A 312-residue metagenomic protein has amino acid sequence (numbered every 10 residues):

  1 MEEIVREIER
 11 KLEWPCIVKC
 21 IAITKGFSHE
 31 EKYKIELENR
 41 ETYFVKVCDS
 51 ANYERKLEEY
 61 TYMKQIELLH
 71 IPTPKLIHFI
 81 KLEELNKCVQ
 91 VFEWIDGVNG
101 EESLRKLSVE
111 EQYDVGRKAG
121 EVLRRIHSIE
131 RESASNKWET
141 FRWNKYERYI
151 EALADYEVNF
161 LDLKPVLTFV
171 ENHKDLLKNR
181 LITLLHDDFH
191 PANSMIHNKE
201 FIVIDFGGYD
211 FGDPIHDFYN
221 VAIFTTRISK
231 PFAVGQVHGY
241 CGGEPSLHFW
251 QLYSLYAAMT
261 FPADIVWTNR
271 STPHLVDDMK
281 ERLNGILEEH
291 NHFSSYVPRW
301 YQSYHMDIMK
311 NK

Functional and structural regions predicted by a protein language model:
M1-P15, R117, S128-D187, M279-N311: An alpha-helical support segment within catalytic cores of ATP-dependent transferases
E2-V5, Y60, K230, V234: Short, surface-exposed alpha-helical segments at coil->helix boundaries
I21-K137, L161: ATP-binding pocket architecture of kinase catalytic cores
E31-E36, P165-F218, K312: Active-site acidic catalytic loop and adjacent metal/ATP-binding pocket of ATP-dependent phosphoryl transfer enzymes
M63, S108-V109, I202, Y219-V221 (+1 more regions): Glycine-rich, phosphate-binding/catalytic loops in enzymes
H70, I80, V98-N99, I126-R131 (+5 more regions): A general structural signal marking secondary-structure boundaries and capping sites
H216-S246, A257-H274, E281-I286: Active-site activation/catalytic loop segments of kinase-like enzymes and analogous catalytic loops in related
Q251-L252: Residue-level signature of transmembrane alpha-helical entry/exit and packing/kink sites in multi-pass membrane
